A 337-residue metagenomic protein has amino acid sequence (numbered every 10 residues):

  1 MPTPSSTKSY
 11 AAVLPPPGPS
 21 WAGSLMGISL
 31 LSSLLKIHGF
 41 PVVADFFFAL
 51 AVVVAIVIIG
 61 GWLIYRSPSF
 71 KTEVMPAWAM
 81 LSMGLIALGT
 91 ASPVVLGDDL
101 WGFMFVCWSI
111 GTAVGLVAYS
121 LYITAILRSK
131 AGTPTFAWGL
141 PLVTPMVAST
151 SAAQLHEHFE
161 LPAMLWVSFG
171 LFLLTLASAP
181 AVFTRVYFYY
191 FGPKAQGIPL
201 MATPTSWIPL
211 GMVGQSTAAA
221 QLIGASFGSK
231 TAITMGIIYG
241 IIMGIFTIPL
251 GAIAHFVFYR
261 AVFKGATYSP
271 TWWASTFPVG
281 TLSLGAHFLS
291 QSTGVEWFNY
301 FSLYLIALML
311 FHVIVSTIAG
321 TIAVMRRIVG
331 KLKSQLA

Functional and structural regions predicted by a protein language model:
M1-S9, V52-P68, V114-S129, P162 (+2 more regions): Hydrophobic, membrane-facing alpha-helical anchors
P4-L34, S67-A91, W108, L127-A153 (+6 more regions): Juxtamembrane helix-loop boundaries in multi-pass membrane proteins
G27-S33, A55-L63, V186, M212-G228 (+1 more regions): C-terminal transmembrane-bundle signature of multipass membrane proteins, characterized by strong activation on
S33-V43, S92-F103, A152-V167, Q221-M235 (+1 more regions): Helix-coil boundary and interhelical linker segments in multi-pass alpha-helical membrane proteins
K36-G111, V315: Membrane helical hairpin/interfacial module
V42-I56, G102-L116, L165-A181, I237-T247 (+1 more regions): Structural signature of hydrophobic alpha-helical transmembrane segments
M104, G111-F136, L155-M164, S168: Long amphipathic alpha-helical segments that form oligomerization/scaffold cores
I110, W138, T144-A254: Generic multipass alpha-helical transmembrane bundles of integral membrane proteins
